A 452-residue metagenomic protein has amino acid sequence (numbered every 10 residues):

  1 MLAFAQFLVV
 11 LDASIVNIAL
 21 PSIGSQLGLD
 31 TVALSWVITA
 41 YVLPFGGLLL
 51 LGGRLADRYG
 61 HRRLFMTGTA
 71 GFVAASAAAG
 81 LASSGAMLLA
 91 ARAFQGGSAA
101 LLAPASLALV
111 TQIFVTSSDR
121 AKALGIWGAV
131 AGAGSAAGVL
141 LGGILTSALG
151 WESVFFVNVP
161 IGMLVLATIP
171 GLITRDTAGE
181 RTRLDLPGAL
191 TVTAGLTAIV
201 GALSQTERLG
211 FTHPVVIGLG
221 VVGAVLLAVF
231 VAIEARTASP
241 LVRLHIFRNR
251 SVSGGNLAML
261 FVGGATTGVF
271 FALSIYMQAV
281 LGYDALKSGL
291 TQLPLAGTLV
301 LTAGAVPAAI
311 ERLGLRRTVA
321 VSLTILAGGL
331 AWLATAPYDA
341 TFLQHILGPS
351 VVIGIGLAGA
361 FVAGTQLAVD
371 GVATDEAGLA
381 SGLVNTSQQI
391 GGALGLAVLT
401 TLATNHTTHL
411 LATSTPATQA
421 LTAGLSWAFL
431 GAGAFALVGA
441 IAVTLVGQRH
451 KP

Functional and structural regions predicted by a protein language model:
M1-G171, G304-P307, L313, V319 (+5 more regions): Transmembrane-helix bundle of Major Facilitator Superfamily
M1-I18, T31, P187, G201 (+3 more regions): 12-transmembrane solute porter fold
A56-D57, H61-R63, D119-A121, A178-L184 (+2 more regions): Interfacial helix-loop-helix linkers and transmembrane-helix boundary segments in multi-pass membrane proteins
G85, G150, T177-R181, T206-T212 (+1 more regions): Membrane-interface helix caps and helix-loop-helix hairpins in membrane proteins
S118-A121, S147-S153, T177-R183, V280-L286: Short juxtamembrane and helix-loop transition motifs at transmembrane-helix boundaries in membrane proteins
V159-A178, T193-Q205, V222-T237, G439-G447: C-terminal membrane-cytosol helix-exit motif in multi-pass small-molecule transporters
V165, H406-T415: Peri-membrane helix termini and adjoining interfacial loops of integral membrane proteins
